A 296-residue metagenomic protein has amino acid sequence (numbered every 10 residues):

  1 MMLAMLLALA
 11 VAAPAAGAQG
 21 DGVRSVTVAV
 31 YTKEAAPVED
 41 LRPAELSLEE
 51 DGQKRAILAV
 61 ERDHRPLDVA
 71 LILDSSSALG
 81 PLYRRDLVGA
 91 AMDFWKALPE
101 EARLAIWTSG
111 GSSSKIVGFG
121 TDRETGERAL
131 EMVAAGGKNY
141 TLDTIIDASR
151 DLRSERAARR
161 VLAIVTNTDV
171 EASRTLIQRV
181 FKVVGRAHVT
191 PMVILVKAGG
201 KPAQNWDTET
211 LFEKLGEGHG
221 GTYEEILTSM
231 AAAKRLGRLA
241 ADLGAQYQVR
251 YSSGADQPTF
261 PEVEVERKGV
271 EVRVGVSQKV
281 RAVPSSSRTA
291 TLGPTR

Functional and structural regions predicted by a protein language model:
M1-A12: Bacterial N-terminal signal peptides
P14-R296: Scaffold/interface architecture of coatomer-like assemblies
